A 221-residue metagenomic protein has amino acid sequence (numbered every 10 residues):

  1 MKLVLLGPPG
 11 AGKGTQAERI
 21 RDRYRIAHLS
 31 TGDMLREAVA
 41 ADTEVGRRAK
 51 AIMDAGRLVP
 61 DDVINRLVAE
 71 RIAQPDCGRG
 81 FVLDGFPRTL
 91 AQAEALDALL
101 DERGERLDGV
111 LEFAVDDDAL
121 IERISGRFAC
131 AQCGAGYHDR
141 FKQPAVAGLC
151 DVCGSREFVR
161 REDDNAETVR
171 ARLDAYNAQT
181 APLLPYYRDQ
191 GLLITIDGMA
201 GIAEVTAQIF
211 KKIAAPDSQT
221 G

Functional and structural regions predicted by a protein language model:
M1-G221: Glycine-rich phosphate-binding loop of ATP-dependent small-molecule kinases
